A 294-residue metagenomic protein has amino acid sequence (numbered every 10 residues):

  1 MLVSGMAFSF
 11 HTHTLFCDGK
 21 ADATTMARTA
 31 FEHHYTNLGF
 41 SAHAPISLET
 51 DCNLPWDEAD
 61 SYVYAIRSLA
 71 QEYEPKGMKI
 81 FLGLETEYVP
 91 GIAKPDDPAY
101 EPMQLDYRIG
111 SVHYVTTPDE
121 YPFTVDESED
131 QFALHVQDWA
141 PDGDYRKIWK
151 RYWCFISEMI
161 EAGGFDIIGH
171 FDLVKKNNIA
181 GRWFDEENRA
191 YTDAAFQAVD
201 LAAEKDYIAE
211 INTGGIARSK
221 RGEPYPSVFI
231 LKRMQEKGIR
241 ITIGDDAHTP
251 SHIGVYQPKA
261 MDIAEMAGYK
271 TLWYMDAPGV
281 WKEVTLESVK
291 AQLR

Functional and structural regions predicted by a protein language model:
M1-P95, Y100-P102, K175-R189, F229 (+5 more regions): An N-terminally biased module of ancient metal coordination in phosphate/nucleic-acid-related enzymes
H11, A30, R108, H170 (+3 more regions): Conserved, mostly hydrophobic/aromatic
L38-F40, R108, I168, A209 (+1 more regions): Hydrophobic residues within beta-strands of alpha/beta enzymes
H43, H113, L173-K176, G214 (+1 more regions): Flexible loop residues that form catalytic and substrate-binding hotspots at small-molecule/glycan-binding clefts
A59-E204, V289-R294: Extended substrate/RNA-proximal surfaces in nucleic-acid metabolism proteins
A190-I253: Active-site-adjacent C-terminal substructures of enzyme catalytic domains
V255-R294: Mid-to-C-terminal alpha-helical segments outside catalytic/metal-binding sites
